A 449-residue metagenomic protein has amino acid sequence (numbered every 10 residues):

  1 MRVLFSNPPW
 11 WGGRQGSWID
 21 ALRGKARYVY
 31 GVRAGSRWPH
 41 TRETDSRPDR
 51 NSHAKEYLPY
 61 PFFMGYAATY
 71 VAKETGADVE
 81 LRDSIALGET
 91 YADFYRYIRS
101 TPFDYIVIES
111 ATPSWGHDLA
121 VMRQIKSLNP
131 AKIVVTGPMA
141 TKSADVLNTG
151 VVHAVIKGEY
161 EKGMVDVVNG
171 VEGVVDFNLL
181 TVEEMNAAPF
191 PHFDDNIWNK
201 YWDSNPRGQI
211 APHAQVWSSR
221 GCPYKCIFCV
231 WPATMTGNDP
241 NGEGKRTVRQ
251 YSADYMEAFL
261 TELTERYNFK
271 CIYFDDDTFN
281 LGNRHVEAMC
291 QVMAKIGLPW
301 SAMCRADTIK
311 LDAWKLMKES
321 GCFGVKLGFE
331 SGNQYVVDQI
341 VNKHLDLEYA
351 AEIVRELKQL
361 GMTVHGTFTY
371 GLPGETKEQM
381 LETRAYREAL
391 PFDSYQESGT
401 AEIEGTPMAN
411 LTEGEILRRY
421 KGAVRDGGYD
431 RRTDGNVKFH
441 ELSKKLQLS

Functional and structural regions predicted by a protein language model:
R2-F259, R266-N268, N436, K444: Acidic, low-complexity intrinsically disordered segments
F5, I108, V135, F274-D276 (+2 more regions): Conserved beta-strand positions
G12-Q15, A140-D145, R284, Y335 (+3 more regions): Flexible glycine/acidic-rich beta-alpha junction loops that bind and position SAM and/or redox cofactors in anaerobic
A86-Y91, S114-G116, F279-R284, A306-L311 (+2 more regions): Acidic-and-aromatic substrate-binding clefts and catalytic sites of carbohydrate-active enzymes
L87, G332-K343, V354-Q379, S398-E404 (+1 more regions): Conserved strand-turn element in the central/C-terminal portion of the radical SAM core barrel that lines
V146-M164, W314, E319-K326, E382-E397: Structural recognition of alpha->loop->beta junctions
F193-H365, A385: Radical SAM [4Fe-4S] cluster-binding motif and immediate context
L360-T363, L390, E404-G405, A409-S449: C-terminal accessory region of radical SAM enzymes
